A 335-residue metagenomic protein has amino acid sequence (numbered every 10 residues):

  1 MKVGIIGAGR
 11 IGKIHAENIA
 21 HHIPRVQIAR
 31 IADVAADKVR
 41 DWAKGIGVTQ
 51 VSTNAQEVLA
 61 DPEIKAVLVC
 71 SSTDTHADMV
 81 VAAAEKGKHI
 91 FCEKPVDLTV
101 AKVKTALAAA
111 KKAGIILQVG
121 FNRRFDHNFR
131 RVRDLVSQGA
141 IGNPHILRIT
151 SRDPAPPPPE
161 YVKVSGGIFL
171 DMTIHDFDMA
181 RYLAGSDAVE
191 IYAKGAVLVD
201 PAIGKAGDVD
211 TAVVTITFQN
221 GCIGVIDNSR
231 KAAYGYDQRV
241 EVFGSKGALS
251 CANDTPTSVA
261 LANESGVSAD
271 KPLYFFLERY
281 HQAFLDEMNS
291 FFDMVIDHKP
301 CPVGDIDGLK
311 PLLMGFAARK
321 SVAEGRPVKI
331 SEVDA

Functional and structural regions predicted by a protein language model:
M1-I46: N-terminal Rossmann-like dinucleotide-binding module
I11, G120-R124, L135-P158, M172-H175 (+2 more regions): NAD(P)-dependent dehydrogenases' Rossmann-like dinucleotide-binding region
V48-A55: Conserved SAM-binding strand-loop segment of SAM-dependent methyltransferases
K65-T73, A77-R124, G139: Beta-strand-loop-alpha-helix segment that lines the small-molecule cofactor/substrate pocket of alpha/beta enzymes
A66-V69, K104, F291-A335: C-terminal helix-rich "cap/oligomerization" subdomain common to oxidoreductases
A108-I116, R130-P144, F243-G244: Basic phosphate/pyrophosphate-binding loop/patch that engages nucleotide-derived ligands
P159-I223, S229-Y234, I306: Rossmann-like dinucleotide-binding domain that binds NAD(P)(H)
V197, A202-K205, Q219-E287: NAD(P)-dinucleotide binding in Rossmann-like oxidoreductases
